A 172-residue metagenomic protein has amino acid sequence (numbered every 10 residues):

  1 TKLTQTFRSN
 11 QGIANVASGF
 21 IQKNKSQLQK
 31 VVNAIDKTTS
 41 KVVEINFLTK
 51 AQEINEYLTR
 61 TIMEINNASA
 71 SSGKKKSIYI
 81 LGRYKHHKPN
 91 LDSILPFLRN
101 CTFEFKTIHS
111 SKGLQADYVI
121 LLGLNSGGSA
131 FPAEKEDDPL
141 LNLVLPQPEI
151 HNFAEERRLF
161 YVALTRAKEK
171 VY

Functional and structural regions predicted by a protein language model:
T1-D36: Conserved coupling/interface region of RecA-like P-loop/ASCE motor cores
F7, K85, S126: Short, glycine/serine-rich, charged loops/turns that create anion-binding and catalytic segments at active sites
F7-N10, A14, N55, A154-R157: Amphipathic alpha-helical transducer elements in NTP-driven molecular machines
V16-A17, L58-I62, F160: Structural preference for long, well-ordered alpha-helical segments in enzyme cores
Q22-K25, A51-I54, G123-F131: A polyampholytic, Gly/Pro-enriched intrinsically disordered region
K30-R60: Glycine-rich phosphate-binding "P-loop"
T49-L114, Y118, G123: Conserved helicase/translocase motor-coupling segment
K74-K75, C101-T102, K106, S111-Y172: Conserved helicase C-terminal RecA-like lobe
